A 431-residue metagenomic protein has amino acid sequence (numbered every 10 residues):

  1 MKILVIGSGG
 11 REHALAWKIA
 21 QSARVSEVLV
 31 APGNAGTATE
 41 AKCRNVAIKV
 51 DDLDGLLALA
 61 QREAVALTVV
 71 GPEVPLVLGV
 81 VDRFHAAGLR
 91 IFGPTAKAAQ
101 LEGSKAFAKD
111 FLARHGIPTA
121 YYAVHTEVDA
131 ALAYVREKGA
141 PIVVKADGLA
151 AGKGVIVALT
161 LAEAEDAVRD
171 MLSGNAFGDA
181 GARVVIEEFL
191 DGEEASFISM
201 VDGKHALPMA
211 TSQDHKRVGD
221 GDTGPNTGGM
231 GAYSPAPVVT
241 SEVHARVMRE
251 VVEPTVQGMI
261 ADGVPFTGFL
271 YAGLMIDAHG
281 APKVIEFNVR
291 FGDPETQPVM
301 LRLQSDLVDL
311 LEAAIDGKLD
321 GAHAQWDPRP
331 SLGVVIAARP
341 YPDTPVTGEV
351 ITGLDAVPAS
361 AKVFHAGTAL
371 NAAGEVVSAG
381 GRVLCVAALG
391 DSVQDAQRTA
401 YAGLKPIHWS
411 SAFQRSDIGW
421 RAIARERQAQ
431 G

Functional and structural regions predicted by a protein language model:
M1-A96: ATP-binding N-terminal substructure of ATP-dependent carboxylate-amine bond-forming enzymes
A20-S22, G36-T39, R62, F92 (+13 more regions): Solvent-exposed alpha-helices and their adjacent loops that cap or buttress functional pockets in soluble metabolic
N45-D51, A123-E127, A158: Short acidic-hydrophobic, aromatic-tinged amphipathic segments that line or gate anion-handling sites
P94-G154: A conserved helix-loop-beta module that forms one wall/lid of the active-site cleft in ATP-utilizing catalytic domains
G154, A158-E295: Internal nucleotide-binding/catalytic subdomain
M248-L270, N288-S360, N371: Active-site "cap" helix and flanking loop/linker of ATP-utilizing ligase/carboxylase catalytic domains
T368-A373, V377-G431: Generic C-terminus detector
